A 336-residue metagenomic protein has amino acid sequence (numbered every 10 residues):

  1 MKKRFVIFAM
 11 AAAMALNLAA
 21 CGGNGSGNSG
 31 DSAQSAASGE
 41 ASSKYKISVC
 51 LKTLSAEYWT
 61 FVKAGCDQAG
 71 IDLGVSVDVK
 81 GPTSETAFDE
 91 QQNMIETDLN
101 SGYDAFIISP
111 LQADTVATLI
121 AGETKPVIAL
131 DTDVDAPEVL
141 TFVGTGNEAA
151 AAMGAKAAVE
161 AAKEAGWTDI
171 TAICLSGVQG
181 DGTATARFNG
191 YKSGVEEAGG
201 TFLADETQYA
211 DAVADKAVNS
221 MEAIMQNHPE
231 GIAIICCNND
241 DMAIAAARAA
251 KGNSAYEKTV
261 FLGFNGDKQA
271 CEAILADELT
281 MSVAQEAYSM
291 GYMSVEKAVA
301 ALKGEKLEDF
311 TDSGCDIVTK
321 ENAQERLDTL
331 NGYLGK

Functional and structural regions predicted by a protein language model:
K3-N24: Sec-dependent N-terminal signal peptides of Gram-positive bacterial secreted proteins and lipoproteins
L18-A37: Bacterial lipoprotein signal-peptidase II cleavage site
S43, L175-Q179, T183, G194-A198 (+1 more regions): Hinge/cleft segment of the Venus flytrap/periplasmic-binding protein
K46-G65, A69, L73, D78-Q92 (+3 more regions): Extracytoplasmic "Venus flytrap"
I47, Q91, V143-I170, A214-V218 (+2 more regions): Hydrophobic alpha-helical segments within soluble ligand-binding/sensing domains
Y58-V75, A150-A157, G182-F202, K216 (+3 more regions): Short, solvent-exposed amphipathic alpha-helices that sit in or adjacent to ligand/effector-binding or catalytic
E96-N100, D104-V127, Y191, E206 (+1 more regions): Hydrophobic alpha-helical
A113-A149, T171, N265-L275, L279-T280 (+1 more regions): Flexible loop/hinge segments that line or gate small-molecule binding clefts
